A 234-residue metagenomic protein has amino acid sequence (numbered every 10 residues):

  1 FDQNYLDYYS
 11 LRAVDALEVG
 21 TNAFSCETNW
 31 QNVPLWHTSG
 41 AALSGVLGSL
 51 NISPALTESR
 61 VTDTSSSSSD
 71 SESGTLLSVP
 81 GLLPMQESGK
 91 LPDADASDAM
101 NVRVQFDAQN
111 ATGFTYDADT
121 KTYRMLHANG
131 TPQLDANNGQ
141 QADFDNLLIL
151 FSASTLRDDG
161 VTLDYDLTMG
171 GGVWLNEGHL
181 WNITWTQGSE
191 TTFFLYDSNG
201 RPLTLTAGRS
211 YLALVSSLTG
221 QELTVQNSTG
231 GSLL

Functional and structural regions predicted by a protein language model:
F1-L234: A surface/extracellular/periplasmic glyco- and lipid-processing/surface-interacting theme
